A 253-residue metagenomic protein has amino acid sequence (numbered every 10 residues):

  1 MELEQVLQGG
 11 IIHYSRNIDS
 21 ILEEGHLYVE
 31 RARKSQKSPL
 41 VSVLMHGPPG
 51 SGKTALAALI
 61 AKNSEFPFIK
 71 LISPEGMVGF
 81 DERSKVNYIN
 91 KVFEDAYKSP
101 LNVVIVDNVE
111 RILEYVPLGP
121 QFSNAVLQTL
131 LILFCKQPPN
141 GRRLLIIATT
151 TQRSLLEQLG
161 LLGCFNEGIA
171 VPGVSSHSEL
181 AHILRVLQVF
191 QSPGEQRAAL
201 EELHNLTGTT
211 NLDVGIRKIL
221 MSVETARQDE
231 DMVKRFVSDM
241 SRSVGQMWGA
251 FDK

Functional and structural regions predicted by a protein language model:
M1-Y115, F122-K253: AAA+ P-loop ATPase motor domain of ring mechanoenzymes
